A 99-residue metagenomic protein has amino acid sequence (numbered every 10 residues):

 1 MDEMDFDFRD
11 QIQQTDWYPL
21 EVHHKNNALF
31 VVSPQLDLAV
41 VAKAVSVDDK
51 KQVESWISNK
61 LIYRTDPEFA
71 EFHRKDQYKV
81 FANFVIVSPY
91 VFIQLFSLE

Functional and structural regions predicted by a protein language model:
M1-V47: N-terminal, charge-rich interaction modules
E3, E21, E54, E68-E71 (+1 more regions): Glutamate identity and glutamate-enriched acidic tracts
Q11-Q14, Q35, Q52, Q77 (+1 more regions): Residue-identity detector for glutamine
N26-N27, N59, N83: Detector for Asparagine
P34-L36, I57-L61, P89-V91: Generic secondary-structure microfeatures
V40-R74: Short, hydrophobic/π-rich interface segment
Y63-E99: Short, compact, well-ordered microdomains
